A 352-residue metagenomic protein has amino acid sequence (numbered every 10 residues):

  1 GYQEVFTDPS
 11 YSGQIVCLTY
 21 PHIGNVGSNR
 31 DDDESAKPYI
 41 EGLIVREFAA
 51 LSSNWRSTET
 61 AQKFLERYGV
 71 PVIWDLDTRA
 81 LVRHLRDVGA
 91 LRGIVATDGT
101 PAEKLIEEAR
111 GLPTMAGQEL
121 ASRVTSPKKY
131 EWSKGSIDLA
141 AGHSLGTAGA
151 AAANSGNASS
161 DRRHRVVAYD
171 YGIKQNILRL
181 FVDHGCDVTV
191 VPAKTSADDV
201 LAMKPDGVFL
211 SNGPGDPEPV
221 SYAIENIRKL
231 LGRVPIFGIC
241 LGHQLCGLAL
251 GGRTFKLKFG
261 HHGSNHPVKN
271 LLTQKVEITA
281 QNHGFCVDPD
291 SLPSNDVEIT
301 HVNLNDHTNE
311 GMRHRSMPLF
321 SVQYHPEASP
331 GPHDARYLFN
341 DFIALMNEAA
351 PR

Functional and structural regions predicted by a protein language model:
G1-D198, A202-M203, P217, S329-G331 (+1 more regions): RNA-binding accessory domains that recognize and position tRNA/RNA substrates
F48, G213, F285, M317 (+1 more regions): Flexible loop residues that form catalytic and substrate-binding hotspots at small-molecule/glycan-binding clefts
P71, R165, P235-F237, R253 (+1 more regions): Proline-centered loop/turn at the N-terminus of a beta-strand
D77, C240, H283, H325: Active-site glycine-centered loops adjacent to acidic/histidine catalytic or metal-binding residues that shape
R165-Y169, T279-A280, F320-Y324: Active-site-proximal beta-strand elements of phosphoester/diester hydrolases
A202, D206-G207, N212-I278, G284-P289 (+1 more regions): Cysteine-nucleophile active-site neighborhood
K275-M317: Catalytic beta-strand/loop cores that center a nucleophilic Ser/Cys/Thr and support acyl-enzyme chemistry
